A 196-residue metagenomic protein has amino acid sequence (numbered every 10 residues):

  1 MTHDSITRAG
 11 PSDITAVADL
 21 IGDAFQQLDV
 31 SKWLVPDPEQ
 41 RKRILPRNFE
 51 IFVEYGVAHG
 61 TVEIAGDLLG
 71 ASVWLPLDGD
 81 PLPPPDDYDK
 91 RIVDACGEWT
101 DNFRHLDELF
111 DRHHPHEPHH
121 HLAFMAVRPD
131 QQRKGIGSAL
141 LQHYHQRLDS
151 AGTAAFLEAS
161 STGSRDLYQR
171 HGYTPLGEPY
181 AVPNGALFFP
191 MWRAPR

Functional and structural regions predicted by a protein language model:
S5-D19, Q27: A short beta-loop-alpha structural element at the N-terminal edge of CoA-dependent acyl/N-acetyltransferase catalytic
D19-P38: Helix-loop element at the rim of GNAT/NAT acetyltransferase active sites that forms part of the acceptor-substrate
P38-T61: Active-site rim helix/loop that mediates acceptor-substrate recognition in acyltransferases
I64, A71-Q132, V182-P183: Conserved acyl-donor/pantetheine-binding loop and adjacent beta-alpha core of acyl/acetyltransferases and related
P118-H121, R147-S160: Conserved GNAT acetyl-CoA-binding A-motif
A123-Q132, F156-R165, P183-A186, R193-A194: Conserved beta-strand-loop-alpha-helix junction that forms the acyl-donor binding cleft
V127, R133-Q146: Conserved acetyl-CoA-binding loop-helix of GNAT-fold acetyltransferases
S138, S150-G152, S161-E178, N184: Conserved active-site alpha-helix within GNAT-family acetyltransferase domains
